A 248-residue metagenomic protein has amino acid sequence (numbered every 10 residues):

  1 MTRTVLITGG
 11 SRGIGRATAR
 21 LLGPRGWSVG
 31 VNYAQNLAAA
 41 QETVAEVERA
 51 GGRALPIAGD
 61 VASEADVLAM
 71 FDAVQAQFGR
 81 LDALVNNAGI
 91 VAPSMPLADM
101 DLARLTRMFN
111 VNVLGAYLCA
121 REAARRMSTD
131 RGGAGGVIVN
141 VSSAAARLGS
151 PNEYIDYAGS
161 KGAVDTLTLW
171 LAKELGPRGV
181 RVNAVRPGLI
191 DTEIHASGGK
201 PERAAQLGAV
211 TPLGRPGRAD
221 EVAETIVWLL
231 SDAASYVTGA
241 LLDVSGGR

Functional and structural regions predicted by a protein language model:
S11-R12: Conserved glycine-rich cofactor-binding loop
A69-A76, M95-D99, A103-N110, Q206: Active-site Tyr-X3-Lys motif and surrounding loop/helix of classical short-chain dehydrogenase/reductase
A98-Y117, V139, V164, L213: Catalytic Tyr-X3-Lys loop
R125, K173-E174, S235: Alpha-helical segment proximal to the catalytic Tyr-Lys
G133, V139-A163, T168-P177: Catalytic loop of short-chain dehydrogenase/reductase
G176, R181, V237-G239: Short, small/polar-rich loop/turn modules that mediate ligand/substrate recognition or access, typified
T211-V222: A conserved structural motif in NAD(P)-dependent oxidoreductases
S235-R248: Short-chain dehydrogenase/reductase
